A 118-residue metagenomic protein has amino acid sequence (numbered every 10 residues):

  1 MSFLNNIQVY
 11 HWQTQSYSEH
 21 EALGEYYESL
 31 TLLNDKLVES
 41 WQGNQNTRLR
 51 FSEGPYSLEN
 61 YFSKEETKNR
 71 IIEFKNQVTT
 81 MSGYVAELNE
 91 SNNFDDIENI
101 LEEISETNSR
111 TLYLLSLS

Functional and structural regions predicted by a protein language model:
M1-L4, H11-T14, S40, T47-Y61 (+1 more regions): Long, contiguous binding/interaction regions
S2-E25, E87-D95: Helix-loop segments that flank and shape redox-cofactor active sites
F3, Y26-S29, L33, I100 (+1 more regions): Extended, well-ordered alpha-helical scaffold segments
L4-H11, N34, V38-W41, V78-N89 (+1 more regions): A structural signal for well-ordered alpha-helices, especially hydrophobic packing surfaces of coiled-coils
Y10, Y17, Y26-Y27, Y56 (+3 more regions): Sequence-level detector for tyrosine residue identity
H20-F51: Conserved alpha-helical segments that form or flank metal/cofactor-binding pockets of metalloenzymes
R48-R50, R70, R110: Arginine residue identity/basic-tract feature
Y56-E106: Acidic/histidine-rich alpha-helical segments that form the ligand environment of transition-metal centers
